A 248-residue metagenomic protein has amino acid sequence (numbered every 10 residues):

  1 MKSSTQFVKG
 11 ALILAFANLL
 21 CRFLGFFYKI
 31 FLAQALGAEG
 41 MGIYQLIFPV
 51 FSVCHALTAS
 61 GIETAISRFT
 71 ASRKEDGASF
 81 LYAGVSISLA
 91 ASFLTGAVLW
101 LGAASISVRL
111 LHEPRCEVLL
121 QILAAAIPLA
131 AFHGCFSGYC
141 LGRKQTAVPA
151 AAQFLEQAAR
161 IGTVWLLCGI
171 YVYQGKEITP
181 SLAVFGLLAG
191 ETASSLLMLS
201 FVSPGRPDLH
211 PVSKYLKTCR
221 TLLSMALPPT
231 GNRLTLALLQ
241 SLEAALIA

Functional and structural regions predicted by a protein language model:
M1-L24, Y82, T146, K214-R233: N-terminal membrane topogenesis motif
T5, L36, C54-S88, L141-A147: Transmembrane-helix boundary and interhelical linker motifs in polytopic inner-membrane proteins
F23-G40, S107-R109, Y171, L234-A248: Helix-terminus/linker motif at the lipid-water interface of multi-pass membrane proteins
L32-S52, E117, P180-S181, R220-M225 (+1 more regions): Interfacial/gating helices of multi-pass transporter permease domains
Q45-F69, S88, A125-L129, A237-L242: Small-residue-rich midsections of specific transmembrane alpha-helices
L101, E113-F136, G162: Alpha-helical transmembrane segments of multi-pass membrane proteins
A130-L155: Membrane-interface junctions at transmembrane-helix termini in multi-pass inner-membrane proteins
A152-L166, Q174-P204: Hydrophobic alpha-helical transmembrane segments
